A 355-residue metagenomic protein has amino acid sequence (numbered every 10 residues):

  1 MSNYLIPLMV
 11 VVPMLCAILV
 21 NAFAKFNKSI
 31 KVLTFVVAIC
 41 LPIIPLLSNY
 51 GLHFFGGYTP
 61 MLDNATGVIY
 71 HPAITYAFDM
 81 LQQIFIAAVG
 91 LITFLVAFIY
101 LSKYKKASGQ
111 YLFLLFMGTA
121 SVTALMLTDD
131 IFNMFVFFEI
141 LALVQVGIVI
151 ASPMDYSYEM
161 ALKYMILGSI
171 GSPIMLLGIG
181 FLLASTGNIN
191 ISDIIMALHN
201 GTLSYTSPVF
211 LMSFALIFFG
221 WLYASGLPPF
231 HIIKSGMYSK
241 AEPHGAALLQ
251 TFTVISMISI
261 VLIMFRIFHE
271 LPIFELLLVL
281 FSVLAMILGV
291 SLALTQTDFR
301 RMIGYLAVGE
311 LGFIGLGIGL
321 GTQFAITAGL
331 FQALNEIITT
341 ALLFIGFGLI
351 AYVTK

Functional and structural regions predicted by a protein language model:
M1-L8, L15-F113: Transmembrane helix-loop-helix hairpins at membrane boundaries of multipass inner-membrane proteins
M1-S2, Y70-F78, G90-K105, V209-M212 (+3 more regions): Short juxtamembrane and helix-loop transition motifs at transmembrane-helix boundaries in membrane proteins
S2-V12, F78-V89, I131-V144, F210-Y223 (+2 more regions): Structural signature of hydrophobic alpha-helical transmembrane segments
P13-I18, T93-F94, L115-T123, A285-G289 (+1 more regions): Hydrophobic, membrane-inserted alpha-helices
A22-K31, I99-Q110, P153-E159, K163 (+2 more regions): Membrane-interface helix-boundary motifs at transmembrane edges
F54-Y76, T186-S204, H231-S235, I263-F274 (+1 more regions): Membrane-interface helix termini and inter-helical loops of multi-pass transporters
F113-M117, S121-V209, Y223, L292-K355: Alpha-helical multi-pass transmembrane bundles of energy-transducing inner-membrane proteins
A215-L277, G304: Short helix-boundary/re-entrant hairpin motifs in multi-pass inner-membrane proteins
